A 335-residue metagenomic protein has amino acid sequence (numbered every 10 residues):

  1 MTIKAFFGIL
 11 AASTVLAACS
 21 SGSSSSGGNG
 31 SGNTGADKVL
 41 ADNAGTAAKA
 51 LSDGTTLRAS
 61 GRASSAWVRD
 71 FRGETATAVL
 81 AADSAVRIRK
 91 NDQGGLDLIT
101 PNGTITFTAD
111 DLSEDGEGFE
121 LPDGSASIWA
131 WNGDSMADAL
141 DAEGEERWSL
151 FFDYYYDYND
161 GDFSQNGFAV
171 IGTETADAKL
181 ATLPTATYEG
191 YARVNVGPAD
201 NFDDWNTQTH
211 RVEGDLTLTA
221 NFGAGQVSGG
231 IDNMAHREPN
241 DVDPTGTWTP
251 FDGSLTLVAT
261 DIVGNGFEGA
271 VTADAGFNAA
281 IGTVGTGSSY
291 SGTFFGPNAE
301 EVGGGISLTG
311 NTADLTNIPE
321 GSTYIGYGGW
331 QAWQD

Functional and structural regions predicted by a protein language model:
M1-F7: Bacterial N-terminal signal peptides that target proteins for export
F7-S13: Sec-dependent N-terminal signal peptides
L16-A18: C-terminal motif of bacterial Sec signal peptides marking the signal peptidase cleavage site
S20-D335: Mature soluble binding/inhibitory domains
